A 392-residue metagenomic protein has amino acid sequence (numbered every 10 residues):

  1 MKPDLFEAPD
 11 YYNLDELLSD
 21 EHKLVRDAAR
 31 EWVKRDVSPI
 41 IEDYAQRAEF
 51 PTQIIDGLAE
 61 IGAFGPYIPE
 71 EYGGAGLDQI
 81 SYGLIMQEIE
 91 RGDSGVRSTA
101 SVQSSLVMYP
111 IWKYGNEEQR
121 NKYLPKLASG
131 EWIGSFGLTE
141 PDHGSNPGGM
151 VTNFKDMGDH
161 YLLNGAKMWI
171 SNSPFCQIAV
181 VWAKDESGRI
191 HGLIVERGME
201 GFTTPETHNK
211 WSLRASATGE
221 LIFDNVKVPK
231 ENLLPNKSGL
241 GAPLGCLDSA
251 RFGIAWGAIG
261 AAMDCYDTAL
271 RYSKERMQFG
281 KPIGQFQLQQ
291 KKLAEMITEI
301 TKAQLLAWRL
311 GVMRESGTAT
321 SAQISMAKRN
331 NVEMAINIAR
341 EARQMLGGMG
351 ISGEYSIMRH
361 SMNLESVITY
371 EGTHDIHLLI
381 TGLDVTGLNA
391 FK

Functional and structural regions predicted by a protein language model:
M1-V102, Y114-Q119, K126-E131, N146-P147 (+3 more regions): Alpha-helical interface subdomain recognition
G62, M86-E90, A183-E186, V195-E200 (+1 more regions): Short Ser/Thr-interspersed hydrophobic loop/turn segments at strand-loop and sheet-helix junctions that line or gate
L77-D78, N146-G148, N172-C176, R214-S216 (+1 more regions): Short glycine/proline-enriched turns and hinge-like loops at secondary-structure junctions
G130-L138: A short, Trp-centered hydrophobic/proline-enriched beta-strand micro-motif
D142-S145, W169-N172, K184, K210-A217: Short Gly/Pro-enriched turn/cap motifs at secondary-structure boundaries
G149, G198-P229: Flexible, small-/acidic-enriched active-site or ligand-binding loops
D159-H160, N164-T204: A short core secondary-structure module
G219-G245: A short, charged helix-loop
